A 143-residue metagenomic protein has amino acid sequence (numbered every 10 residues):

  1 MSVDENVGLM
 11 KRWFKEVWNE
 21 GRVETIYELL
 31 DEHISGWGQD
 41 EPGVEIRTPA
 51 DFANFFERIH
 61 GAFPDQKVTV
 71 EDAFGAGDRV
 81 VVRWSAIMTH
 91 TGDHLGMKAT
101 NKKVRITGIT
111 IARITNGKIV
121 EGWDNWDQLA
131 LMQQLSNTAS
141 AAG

Functional and structural regions predicted by a protein language model:
M1-G143: C-terminal and inter-domain tail/linker signature
